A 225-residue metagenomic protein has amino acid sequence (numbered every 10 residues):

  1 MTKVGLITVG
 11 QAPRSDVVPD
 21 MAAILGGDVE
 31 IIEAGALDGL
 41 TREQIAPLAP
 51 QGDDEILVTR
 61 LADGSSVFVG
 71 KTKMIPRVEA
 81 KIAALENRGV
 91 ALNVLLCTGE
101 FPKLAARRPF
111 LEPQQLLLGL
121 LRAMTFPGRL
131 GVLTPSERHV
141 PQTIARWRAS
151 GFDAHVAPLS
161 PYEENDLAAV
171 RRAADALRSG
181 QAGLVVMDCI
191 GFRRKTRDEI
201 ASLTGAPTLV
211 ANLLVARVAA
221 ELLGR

Functional and structural regions predicted by a protein language model:
M1-V69, T134-N165: N-terminal glycine-rich anion-binding loop in soluble enzyme alpha/beta folds
D28-I32, F110-Q115, F152-L159, T204-L213: Short hydrophobic/aromatic-enriched beta-strand-loop microsegments
G39, F126, E163-N165, T208-R225: Short, flexible loop segments at boundaries between secondary-structure elements
F68-Q114, V186-R193, R197: N-terminal glycine-rich phosphate/adenylate-binding segment common to multiple enzyme folds
A80-K81, D166-Q181: A short, acidic, amphipathic alpha-helical segment used as a generic capping/interface helix at domain edges
L85, W147, A176-S179, I200-A201: Generic structural signal for hydrophobic
A91-L95, A169, G180-T204, A211-A219: Hydrophobic alpha-helical
L92-G99, A105-P141, A145-A149, D153-L167 (+1 more regions): Conserved mixed alpha/beta catalytic, RNA-binding, or beta-rich assembly cores of soluble enzyme, regulatory
